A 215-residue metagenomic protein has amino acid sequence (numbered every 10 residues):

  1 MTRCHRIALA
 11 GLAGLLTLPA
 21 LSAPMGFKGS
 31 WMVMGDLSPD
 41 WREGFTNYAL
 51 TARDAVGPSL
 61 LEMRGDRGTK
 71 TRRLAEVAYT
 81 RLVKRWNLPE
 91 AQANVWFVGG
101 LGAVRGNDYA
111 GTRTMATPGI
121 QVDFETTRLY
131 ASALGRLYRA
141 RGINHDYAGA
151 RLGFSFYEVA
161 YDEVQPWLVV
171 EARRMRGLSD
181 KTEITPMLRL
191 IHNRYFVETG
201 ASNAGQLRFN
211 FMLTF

Functional and structural regions predicted by a protein language model:
M1-L9: Bacterial N-terminal signal peptides that target proteins for export
C4, L21-T185, Y195-V197, S202-N203: Outer-membrane pore/translocation modules
A10-P19: Bacterial N-terminal signal peptides
A201-F215: A cross-taxonomic marker for long C-terminal extensions/tails that follow the last structured domain
